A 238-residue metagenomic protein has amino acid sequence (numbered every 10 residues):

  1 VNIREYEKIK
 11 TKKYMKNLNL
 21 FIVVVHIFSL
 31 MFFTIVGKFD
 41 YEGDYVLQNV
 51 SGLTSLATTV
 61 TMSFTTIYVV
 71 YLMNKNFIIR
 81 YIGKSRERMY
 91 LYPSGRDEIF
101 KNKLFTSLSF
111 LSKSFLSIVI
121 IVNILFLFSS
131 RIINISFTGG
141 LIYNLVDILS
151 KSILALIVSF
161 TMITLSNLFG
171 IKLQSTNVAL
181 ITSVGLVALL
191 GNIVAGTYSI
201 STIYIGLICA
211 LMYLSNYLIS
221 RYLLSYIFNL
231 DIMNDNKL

Functional and structural regions predicted by a protein language model:
V1-V23: Aromatic- and glycine-rich beta-strand/loop motifs that create alpha-glucan
M15-L18, G95-R96, K101-L104, S175-L180: Membrane-helix interface segments
I22-V23, K103-L104, S152, S183-V184: Residue-level recognition of transmembrane alpha-helices in multi-pass small-molecule transporters/permeases
F28-T66, F105-N167: Secretory targeting signals
F32-L56, T138-G139, I171-L238: Terminal transmembrane helical anchor/hairpin motif
A57-E87, I118, L214-I219: Hydrophobic alpha-helical transmembrane segments of multi-pass membrane transport proteins
T65-Y81, L156-V178: Transmembrane alpha-helical segments in integral membrane proteins
N76-L108: Helix-loop-helix units of permease transmembrane domains in multi-pass membrane transporters, especially ABC
